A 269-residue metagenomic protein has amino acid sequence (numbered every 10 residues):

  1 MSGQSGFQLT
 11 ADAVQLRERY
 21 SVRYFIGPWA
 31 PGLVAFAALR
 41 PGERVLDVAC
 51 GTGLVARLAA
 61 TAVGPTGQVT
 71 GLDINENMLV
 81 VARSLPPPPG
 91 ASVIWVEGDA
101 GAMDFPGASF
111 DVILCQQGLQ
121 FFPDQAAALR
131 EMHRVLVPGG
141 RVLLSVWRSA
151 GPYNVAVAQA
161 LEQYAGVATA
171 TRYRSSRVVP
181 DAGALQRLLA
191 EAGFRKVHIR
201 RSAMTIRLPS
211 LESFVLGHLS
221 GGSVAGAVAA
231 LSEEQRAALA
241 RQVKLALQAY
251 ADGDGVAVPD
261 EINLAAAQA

Functional and structural regions predicted by a protein language model:
M1-E43, L54-L58, A62, M78-L85 (+2 more regions): Conserved class I S-adenosyl-L-methionine
S2-F7, V14, I26-G27, T52-L54 (+1 more regions): Conserved Class I S-adenosyl-L-methionine
R44-M103, A127: Class I SAM-dependent methyltransferase SAM/SAH-binding core
V63, P86, L161, L189 (+2 more regions): Conserved hydrophobic residues forming the short capping helix/wall of the S-adenosyl-L-methionine
G101-V112: A short acidic, Gly/Pro-enriched loop at the edge of an enzyme's catalytic core that lines a small-molecule cofactor
D111-Q125, R148: A short SAM/SAH-binding and catalytic strip from SAM-dependent methyltransferases
A126-H133, V137-P209, A225-V228: Conserved catalytic/acceptor-binding region of the Class I
